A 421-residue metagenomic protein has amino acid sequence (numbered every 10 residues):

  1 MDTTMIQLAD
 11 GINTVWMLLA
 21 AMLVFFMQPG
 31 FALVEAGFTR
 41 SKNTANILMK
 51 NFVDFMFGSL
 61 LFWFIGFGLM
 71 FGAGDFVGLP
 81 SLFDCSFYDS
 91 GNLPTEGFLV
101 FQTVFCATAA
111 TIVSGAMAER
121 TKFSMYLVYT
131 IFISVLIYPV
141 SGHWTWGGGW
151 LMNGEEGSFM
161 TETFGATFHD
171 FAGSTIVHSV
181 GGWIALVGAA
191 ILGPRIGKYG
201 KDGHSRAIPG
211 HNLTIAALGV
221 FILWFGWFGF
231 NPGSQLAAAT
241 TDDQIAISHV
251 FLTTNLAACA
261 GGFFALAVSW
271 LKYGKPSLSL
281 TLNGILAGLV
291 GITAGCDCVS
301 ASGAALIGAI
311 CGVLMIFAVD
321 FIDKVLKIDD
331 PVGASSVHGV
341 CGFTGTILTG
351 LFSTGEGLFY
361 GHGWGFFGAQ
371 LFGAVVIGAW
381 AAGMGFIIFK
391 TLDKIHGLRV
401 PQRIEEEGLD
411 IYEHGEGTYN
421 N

Functional and structural regions predicted by a protein language model:
D2-N421: Glycine- and aromatic-enriched membrane alpha-helices
